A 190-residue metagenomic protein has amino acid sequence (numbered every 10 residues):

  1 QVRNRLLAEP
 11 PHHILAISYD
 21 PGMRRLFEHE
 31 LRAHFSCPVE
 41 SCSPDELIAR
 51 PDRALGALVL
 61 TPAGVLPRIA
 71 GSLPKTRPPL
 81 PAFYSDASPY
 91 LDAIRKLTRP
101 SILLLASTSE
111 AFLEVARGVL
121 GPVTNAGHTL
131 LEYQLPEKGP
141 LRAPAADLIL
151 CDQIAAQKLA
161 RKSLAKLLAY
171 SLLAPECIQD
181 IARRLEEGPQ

Functional and structural regions predicted by a protein language model:
Q1-H13: HTH-adjacent hinge/linker in prokaryotic transcriptional regulators
H13-Q190: C-terminal regulatory/effector modules of DNA-binding transcriptional regulators
